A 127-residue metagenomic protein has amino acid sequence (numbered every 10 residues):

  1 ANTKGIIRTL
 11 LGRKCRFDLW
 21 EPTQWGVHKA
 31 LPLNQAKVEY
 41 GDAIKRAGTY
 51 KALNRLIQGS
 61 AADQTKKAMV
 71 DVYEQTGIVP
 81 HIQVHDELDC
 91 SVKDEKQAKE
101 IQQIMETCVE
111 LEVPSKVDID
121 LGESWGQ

Functional and structural regions predicted by a protein language model:
A1-Q127: Conserved catalytic core of nucleotide polymerization and phosphodiester-bond processing enzymes
